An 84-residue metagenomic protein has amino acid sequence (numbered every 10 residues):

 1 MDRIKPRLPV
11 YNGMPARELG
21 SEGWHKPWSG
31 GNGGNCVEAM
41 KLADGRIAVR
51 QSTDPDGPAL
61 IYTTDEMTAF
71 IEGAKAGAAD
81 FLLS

Functional and structural regions predicted by a protein language model:
M1-S84: Positively charged, low-complexity terminal tracts and the immediately adjacent first secondary-structure elements
